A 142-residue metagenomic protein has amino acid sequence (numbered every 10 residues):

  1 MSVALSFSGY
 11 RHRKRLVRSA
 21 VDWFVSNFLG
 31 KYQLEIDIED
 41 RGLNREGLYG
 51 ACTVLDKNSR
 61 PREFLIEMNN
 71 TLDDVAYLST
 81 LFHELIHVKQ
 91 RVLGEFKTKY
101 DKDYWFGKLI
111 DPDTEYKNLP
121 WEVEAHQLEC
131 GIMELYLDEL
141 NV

Functional and structural regions predicted by a protein language model:
M1-H12, L34-G47: Hydrophobic or amphipathic, alpha-helical segments that drive membrane association/targeting
R11, R15, V75-A76, T80 (+1 more regions): Soluble non-cytosolic domains of exported or imported proteins
H12-Q33: Zn2+-dependent metallopeptidase catalytic core
E39-E63, D74: Catalytic zinc-binding patch centered on the HExxH motif and its immediate surroundings that defines zinc-dependent
E63-L81: Short pre-active-site segment immediately N-terminal to the catalytic Zn-binding motif
V75, R91-V123: Post-HEXXH active-site segment of zinc metalloproteases
S79-R91: Active-site recognition of the HExxH zinc-binding catalytic motif
E115-N118, E129-V142: Long, well-structured alpha-helical subdomains associated with metal-dependent extracellular/ecto-lumenal hydrolases
